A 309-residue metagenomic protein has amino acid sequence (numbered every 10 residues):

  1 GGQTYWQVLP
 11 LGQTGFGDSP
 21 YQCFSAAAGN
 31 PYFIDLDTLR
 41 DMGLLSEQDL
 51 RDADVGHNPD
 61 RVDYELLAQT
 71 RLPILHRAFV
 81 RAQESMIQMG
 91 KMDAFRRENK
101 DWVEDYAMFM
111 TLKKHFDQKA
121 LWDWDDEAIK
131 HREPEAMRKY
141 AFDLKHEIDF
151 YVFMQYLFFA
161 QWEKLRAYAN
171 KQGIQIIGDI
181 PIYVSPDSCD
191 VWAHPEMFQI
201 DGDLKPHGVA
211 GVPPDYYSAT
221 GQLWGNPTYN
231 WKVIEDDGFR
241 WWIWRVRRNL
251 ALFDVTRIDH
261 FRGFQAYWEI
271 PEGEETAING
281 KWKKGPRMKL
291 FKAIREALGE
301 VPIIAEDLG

Functional and structural regions predicted by a protein language model:
G1-T14, A251-V255: Catalytic domains of carbohydrate-active enzymes, especially glycoside hydrolases
T4-Q7, I176-G178, T256, I303-A305: Hydrophobic faces of well-ordered beta-strands that scaffold small-molecule active sites in alpha/beta enzyme cores
L9-Q13, I180, A305-G309: Acidic carboxylate-rich catalytic motifs and surrounding loops in phosphoryl-/glycosyl-chemistry enzymes
D18-F159, V184-G309: Alpha-amylase-like alpha-glycosidases and glucanotransferases acting on alpha-linked glucans and related
Y151, Q155-V184: Conserved, well-ordered alpha-helix/loop/beta-strand core segments that scaffold catalytic motifs
